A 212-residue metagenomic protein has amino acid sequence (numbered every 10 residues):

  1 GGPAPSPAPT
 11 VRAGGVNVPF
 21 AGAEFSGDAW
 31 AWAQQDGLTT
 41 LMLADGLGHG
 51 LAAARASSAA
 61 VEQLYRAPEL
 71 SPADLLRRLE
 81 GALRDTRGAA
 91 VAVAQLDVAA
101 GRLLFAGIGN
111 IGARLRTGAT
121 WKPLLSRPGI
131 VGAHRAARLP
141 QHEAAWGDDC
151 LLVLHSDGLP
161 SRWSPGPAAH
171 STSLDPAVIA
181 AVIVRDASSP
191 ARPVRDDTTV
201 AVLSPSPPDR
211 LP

Functional and structural regions predicted by a protein language model:
G1-P212: Conserved subregion of the PPM/PP2C metallophosphatase catalytic domain
